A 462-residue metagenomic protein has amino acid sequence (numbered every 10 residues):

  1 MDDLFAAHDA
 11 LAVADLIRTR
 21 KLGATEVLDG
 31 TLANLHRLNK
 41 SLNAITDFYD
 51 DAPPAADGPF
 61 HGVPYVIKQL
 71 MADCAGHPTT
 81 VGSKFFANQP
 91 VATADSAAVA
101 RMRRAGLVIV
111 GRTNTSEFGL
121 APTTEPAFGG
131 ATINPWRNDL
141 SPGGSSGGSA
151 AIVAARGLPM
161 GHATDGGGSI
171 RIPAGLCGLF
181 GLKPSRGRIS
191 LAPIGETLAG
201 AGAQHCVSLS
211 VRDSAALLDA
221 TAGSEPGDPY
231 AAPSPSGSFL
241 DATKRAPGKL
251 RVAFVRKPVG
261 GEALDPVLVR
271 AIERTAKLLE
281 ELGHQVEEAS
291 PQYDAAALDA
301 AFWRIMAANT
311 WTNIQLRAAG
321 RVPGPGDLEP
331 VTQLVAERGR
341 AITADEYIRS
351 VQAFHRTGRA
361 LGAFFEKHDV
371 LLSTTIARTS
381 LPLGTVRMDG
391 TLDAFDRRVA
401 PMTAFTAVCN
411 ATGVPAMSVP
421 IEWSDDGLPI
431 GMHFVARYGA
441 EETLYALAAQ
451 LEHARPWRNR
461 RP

Functional and structural regions predicted by a protein language model:
M1-V91, G119-A121, F239, T243 (+3 more regions): Short, well-ordered alpha-helical
A24-D29, S96, S238-D241, L264-P291 (+2 more regions): Acyltransferase
T31, S214, V252, L279 (+2 more regions): Residue-level signal for inorganic ion chemistry
F60-K84, K244-R256, I305-G362, T374-R378 (+2 more regions): Short helix-loop capping/hinge segments that flank enzyme active sites or metal/cofactor-binding pockets
K84, A231, I305, R349 (+1 more regions): Short, surface-exposed loop/helix-turn segments at secondary-structure junctions that function as lids/hinges flanking
A94-P226, N410-A411, P415-G431: Short glycine/serine-rich loop segments
K183-R270, R274-T275, Y293, A454-P462: A short helix-breaking turn/cap at a secondary-structure junction
D345, L444-P462: Short, gly/Ser/Thr-rich active-site loops of penicillin-recognizing serine hydrolases
